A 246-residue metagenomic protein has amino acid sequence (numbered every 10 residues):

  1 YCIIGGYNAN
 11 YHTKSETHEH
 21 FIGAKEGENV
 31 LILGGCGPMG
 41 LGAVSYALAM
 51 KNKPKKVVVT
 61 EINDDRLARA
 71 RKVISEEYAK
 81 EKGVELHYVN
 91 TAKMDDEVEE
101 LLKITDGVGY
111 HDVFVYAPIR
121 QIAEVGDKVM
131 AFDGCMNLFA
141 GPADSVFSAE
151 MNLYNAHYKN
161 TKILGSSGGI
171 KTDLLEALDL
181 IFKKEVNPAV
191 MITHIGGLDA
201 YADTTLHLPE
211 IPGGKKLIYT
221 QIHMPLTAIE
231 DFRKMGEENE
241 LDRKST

Functional and structural regions predicted by a protein language model:
Y1-K14, C36-P38: A glycine-rich, Thr/Ser-enriched phosphate-binding loop motif common to dinucleotide/cofactor-binding enzymes
T13-N29, V108: Short helix-loop-beta connector
L33, V44-A123: Adenosine-nucleotide cofactor-binding segment
P38-M39, R66: Hydrophobic/small residue at the entry helix of a nucleotide-binding pocket
K55, G134-C135: Glycine-centered, small-residue-biased loops immediately flanking beta-strands in adenine/cofactor-binding cores
D95-D96, E100, E124-K128, K171-S245: C-terminal hydrophobic helical "lid"/dimerization subdomain of Rossmann-like NAD(P)H-dependent oxidoreductases
M130-F132: Helix-to-beta-strand junctions that scaffold the AdoMet/dcAdoMet cofactor pocket in Class I SAM-dependent enzymes
A140-N160: Rossmann-fold NAD(P)-binding glycine/threonine-rich loop
